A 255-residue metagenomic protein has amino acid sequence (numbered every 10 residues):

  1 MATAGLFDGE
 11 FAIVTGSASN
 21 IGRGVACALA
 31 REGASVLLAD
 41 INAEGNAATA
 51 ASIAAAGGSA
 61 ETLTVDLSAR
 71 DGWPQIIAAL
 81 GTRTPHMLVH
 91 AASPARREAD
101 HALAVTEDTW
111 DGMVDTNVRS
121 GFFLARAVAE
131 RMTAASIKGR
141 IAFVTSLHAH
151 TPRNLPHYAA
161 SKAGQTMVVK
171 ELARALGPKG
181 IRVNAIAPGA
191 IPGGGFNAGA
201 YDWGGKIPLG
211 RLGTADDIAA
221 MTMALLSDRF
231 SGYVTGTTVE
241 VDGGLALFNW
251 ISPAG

Functional and structural regions predicted by a protein language model:
A2-T3, F230, T235-G255: Short C-terminal tail/terminal secondary-structure segment of NAD(P)H-dependent dehydrogenase/reductase domains
A4-L37: Canonical Rossmann dinucleotide-binding motif of NAD(H)/NADP(H)-dependent dehydrogenases/reductases, specifically
E10, G58-S59, T84-H86, M132-S146 (+2 more regions): Active-site loop of short-chain dehydrogenase/reductase
L29, T166-V169, L176-I191, F230-V241: Conserved Rossmann-fold SDR core element
E98-A102, T106-D111, W203: Substrate-binding pocket helix/loop in short-chain dehydrogenase/reductase
A125-R126, K170: A short, exposed helix-loop element centered on a Lys and neighboring polar residues
T133, R140-G164, V169-P178: Catalytic loop of short-chain dehydrogenase/reductase
